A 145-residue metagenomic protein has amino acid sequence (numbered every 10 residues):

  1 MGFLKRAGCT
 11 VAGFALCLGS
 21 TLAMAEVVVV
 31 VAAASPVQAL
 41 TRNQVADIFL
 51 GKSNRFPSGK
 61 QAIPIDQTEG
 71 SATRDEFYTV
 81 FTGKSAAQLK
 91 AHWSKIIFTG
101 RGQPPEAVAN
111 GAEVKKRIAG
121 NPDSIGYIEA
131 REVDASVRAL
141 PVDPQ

Functional and structural regions predicted by a protein language model:
M1-R6: N-terminal secretory signal peptides that target proteins for export/translocation
G13: The feature marks either
E26-Q145: Exported/periplasmic ABC-transporter solute-binding proteins
